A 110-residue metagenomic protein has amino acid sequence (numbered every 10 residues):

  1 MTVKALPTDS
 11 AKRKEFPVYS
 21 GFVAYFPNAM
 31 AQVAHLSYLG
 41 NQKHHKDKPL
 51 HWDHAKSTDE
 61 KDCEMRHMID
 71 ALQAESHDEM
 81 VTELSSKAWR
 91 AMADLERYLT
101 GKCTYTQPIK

Functional and structural regions predicted by a protein language model:
M1-K110: Intrinsically disordered, low-complexity regulatory regions that flank transcription factor DNA-binding cores
